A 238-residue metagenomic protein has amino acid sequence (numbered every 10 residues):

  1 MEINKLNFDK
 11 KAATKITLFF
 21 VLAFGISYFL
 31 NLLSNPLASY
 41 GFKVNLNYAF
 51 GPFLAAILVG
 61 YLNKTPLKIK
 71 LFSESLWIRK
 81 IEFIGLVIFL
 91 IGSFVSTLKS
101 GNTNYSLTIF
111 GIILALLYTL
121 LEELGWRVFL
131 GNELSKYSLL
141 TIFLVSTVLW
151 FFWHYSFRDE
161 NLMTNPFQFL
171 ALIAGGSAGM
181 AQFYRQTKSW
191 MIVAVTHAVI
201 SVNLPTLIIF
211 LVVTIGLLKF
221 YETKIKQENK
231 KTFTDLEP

Functional and structural regions predicted by a protein language model:
M1-K10: Short, Lys/Arg-rich, polar N-terminal cytosolic tail immediately upstream of the first transmembrane signal-anchor
K10-L62, I109-F110, I208-V212: Alpha-helical transmembrane segments in multi-pass membrane proteins
Y28, L32, F167-T223: Functionally important transmembrane alpha-helices
F29-A38, F94-T103, H154-E160: Juxtamembrane "helix-exit" motif on the non-cytosolic side of transmembrane helices
N45, S100-I112, D159-L172: Juxtamembrane helix-entry segments on the extracytoplasmic side of multipass membrane proteins
N63-I69, F220-L236: Membrane-interface capping segments at transmembrane-helix boundaries
F89, A115, L139-Y155: Small-polar-interrupted transmembrane alpha-helices in polytopic inner-membrane proteins
L121-T147, R185-S189: Membrane-interface helix/loop boundary segments of multi-pass membrane proteins
